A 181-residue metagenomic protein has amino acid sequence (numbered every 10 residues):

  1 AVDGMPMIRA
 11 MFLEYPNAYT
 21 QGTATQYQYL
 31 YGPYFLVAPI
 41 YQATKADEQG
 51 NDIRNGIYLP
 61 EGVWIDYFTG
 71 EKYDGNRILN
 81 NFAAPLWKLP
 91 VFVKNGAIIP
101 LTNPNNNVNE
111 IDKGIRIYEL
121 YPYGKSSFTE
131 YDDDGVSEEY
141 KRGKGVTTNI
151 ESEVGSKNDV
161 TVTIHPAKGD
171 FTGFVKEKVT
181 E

Functional and structural regions predicted by a protein language model:
A1-E181: Catalytic core of carbohydrate-active enzymes
